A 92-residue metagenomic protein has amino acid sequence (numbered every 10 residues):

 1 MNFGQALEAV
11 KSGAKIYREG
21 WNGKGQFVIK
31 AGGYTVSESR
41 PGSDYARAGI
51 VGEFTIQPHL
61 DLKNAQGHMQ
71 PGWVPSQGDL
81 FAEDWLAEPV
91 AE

Functional and structural regions predicted by a protein language model:
M1-G52, L62, H68: Catalytic phosphate/metal-binding cores of nucleic-acid and nucleotide-processing enzymes, i.e., regions that mediate
Q57-E92: Short, compact, well-ordered microdomains
